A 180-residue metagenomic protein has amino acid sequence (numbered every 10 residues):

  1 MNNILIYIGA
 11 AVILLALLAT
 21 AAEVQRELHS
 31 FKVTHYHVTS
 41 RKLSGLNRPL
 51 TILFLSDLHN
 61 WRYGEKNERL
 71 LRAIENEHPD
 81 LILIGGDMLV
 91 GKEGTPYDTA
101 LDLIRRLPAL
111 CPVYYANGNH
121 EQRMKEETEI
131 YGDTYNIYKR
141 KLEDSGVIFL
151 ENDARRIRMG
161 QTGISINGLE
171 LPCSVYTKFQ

Functional and structural regions predicted by a protein language model:
M1-L43: N-terminal membrane-anchoring alpha-helices
V33-H35, L55, I166: Hydrophobic residues on conserved beta-strands that form the core of alpha/beta folds
T34, R48, T162: Residue-level signal for beta-strand positions within conserved beta-sheet cores that form or flank
T39-S44, A73-E75, N167: Short beta-strand-to-loop junctions in surface cap/lid or active-site-entrance loops
R41-N47, M159-G160: A short, structured loop/turn motif at beta-sheet edges
K42, S56, N117, D153 (+1 more regions): Residues at the C-termini of beta-strands that transition into short coil/loop
L46, L50-I148: Membrane-embedded segments
E75-D80, R106-P112, D144-I148, D153-Q180: His/acidic metal-ligating clusters that form di-metal
